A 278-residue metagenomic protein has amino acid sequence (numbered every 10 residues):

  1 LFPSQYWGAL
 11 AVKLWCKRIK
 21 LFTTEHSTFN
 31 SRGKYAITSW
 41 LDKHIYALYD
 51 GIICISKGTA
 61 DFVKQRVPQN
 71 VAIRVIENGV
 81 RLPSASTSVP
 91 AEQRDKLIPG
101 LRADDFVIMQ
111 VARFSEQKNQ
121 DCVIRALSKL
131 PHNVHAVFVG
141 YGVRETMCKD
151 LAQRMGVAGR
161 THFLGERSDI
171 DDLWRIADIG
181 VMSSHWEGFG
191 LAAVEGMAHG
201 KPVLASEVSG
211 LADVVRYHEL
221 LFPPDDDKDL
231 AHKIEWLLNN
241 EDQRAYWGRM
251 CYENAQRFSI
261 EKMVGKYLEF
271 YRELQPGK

Functional and structural regions predicted by a protein language model:
L1-Q5, E25: Short His-centered aromatic/hydrophobic patch
F22-D50, P68: A conserved, positively charged/aromatic
Y49-R74, V80-S84: A short, active-site helix/loop in glycosyltransferases that binds the activated sugar's phosphate group
A85-L101, Q243: A short helix/loop element that forms part of the nucleotide-sugar donor recognition site in Leloir-type
F106-K129, V143-D150, K228, G265: A conserved mid-protein helix/loop that constitutes part of the nucleotide-sugar donor-binding site
E166, H185: Aromatic "clamp/platform" in nucleotide-sugar-dependent glycosyltransferases that forms part of the donor/acceptor
P202-A205: Short hydrophobic beta-strand element within catalytic cores of glycosyltransferases and related nucleotide-activated
Y217-D227, W236-E241: Conserved acidic donor-binding segment of nucleotide-sugar-dependent glycosyltransferases
